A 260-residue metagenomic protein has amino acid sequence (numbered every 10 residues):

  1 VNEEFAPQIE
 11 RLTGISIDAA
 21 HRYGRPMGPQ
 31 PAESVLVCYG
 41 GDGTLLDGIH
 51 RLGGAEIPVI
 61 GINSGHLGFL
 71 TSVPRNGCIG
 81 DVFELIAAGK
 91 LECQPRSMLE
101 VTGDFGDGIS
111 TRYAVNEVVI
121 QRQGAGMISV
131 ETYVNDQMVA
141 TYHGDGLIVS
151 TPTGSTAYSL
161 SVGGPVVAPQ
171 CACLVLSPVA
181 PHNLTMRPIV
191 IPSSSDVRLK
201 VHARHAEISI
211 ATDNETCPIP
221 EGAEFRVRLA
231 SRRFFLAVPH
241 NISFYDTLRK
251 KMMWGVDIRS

Functional and structural regions predicted by a protein language model:
V1-Y39, D47, R51, R75-C93 (+1 more regions): ATP/NTP phosphate-donor binding region
R11, H66-D145: Catalytic core of DAGKc-family lipid kinases
G41-T44, G65-L67, T153-S155: Short glycine-rich anion-binding loops that position phosphate/pyrophosphate groups of nucleotides and phosphorylated
G43-I49, T156-S161: Short glycine/serine/threonine-rich phosphate/pyrophosphate-binding segments that cradle anionic phosphate groups
E56-P58: Proline-centered loop/turn at the N-terminus of a beta-strand
P95-L99, A114-N116, G126-V130, D145-L147 (+5 more regions): A generic structural signal for short beta-strands and their flanking turns/coil linkers
R112, I120-Q121, A125, V134-M138 (+1 more regions): ATP/nucleoside-binding phosphotransfer catalytic cores, i.e., glycine-rich phosphate-binding loops
T141-T185: Gly/Ser/Thr-rich active-site loops/lids in small-molecule metabolic enzymes that frequently grip phosphoryl groups
